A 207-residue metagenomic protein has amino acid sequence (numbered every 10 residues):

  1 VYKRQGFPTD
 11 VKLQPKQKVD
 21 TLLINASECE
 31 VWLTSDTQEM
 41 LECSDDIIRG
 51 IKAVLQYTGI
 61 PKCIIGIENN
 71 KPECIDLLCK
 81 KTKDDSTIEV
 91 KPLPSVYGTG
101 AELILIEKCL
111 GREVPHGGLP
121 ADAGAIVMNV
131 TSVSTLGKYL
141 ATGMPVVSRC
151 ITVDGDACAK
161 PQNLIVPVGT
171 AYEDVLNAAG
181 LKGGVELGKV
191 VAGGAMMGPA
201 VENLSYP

Functional and structural regions predicted by a protein language model:
V1-Y2: Short, small-residue-biased leader/transition segments that mark boundaries at the very start of proteins
G6-L22: N-terminal basic/disordered segments at the start of proteins
F7-P8, D36-L41, I60, G66: Metallocofactor- and cofactor-centric catalytic cores in central/energy metabolism, strongly enriched
L13, P61-Y172, A178-G184, G194: Hydrophobic alpha-helical positions that pack around
L22-D36, A157: Gly-rich Lys/Arg/Thr-decorated short loops/hinges at beta-loop-alpha junctions or inter-strand turns that position
L33, T99-I104, A200-V201: Short, charged, surface-exposed secondary-structure boundary motifs
L41-Q56: Histidine-anchored nucleotide/phosphate-binding helix
I151-V153, G184-P207: Ubiquitin-like/PB1-type beta-grasp interaction modules and other compact soluble beta-rich domains
